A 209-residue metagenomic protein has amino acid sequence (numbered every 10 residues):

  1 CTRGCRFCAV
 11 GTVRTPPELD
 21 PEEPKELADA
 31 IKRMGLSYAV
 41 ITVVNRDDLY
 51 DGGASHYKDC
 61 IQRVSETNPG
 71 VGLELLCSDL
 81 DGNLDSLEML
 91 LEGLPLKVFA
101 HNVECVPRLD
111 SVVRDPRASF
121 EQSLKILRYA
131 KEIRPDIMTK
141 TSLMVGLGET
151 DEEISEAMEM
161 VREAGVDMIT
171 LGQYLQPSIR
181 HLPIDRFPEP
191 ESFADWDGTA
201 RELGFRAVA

Functional and structural regions predicted by a protein language model:
C1-E23: Canonical Radical SAM [4Fe-4S] cluster-binding loop centered on the CxxxCxxC motif and its immediate flanking residues
R3, I31-V40: Short, flexible active-site-proximal loops enriched in glycine and acidic residues
G11, V44-R46, L76-D81, E104-V106 (+2 more regions): Active-site beta-loop-alpha junctions enriched in small/polar residues
K25-G35, D59-V71, D85, M89-P95 (+1 more regions): Auxiliary Fe-S-binding modules of radical SAM enzymes
A39-D59, G148-E153: Conserved glycine-rich "GG(E/T)P / GGGxP" loop and the immediately following alpha-helix in the radical SAM core
N45-Y50, P107-V113, P177-P183: A short acidic, helix-capping loop that chelates divalent metal ions and anchors anionic groups
D48-D59, N83, L109, P116-L124: Active-site-adjacent beta->alpha loops and helix N-cap segments on the catalytic face of soluble alpha/beta enzymes
H101: Small/polar (Gly/Ser/Thr/Ala-rich) solvent-exposed segments that form structured loops/beta-strands/short helices used
